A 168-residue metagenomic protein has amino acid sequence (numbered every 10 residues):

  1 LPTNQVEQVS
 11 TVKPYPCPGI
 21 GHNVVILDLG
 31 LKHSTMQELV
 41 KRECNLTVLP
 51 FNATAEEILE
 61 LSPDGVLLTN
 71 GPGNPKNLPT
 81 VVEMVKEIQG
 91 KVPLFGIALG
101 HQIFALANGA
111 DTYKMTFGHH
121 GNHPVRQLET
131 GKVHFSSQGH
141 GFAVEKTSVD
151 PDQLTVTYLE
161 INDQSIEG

Functional and structural regions predicted by a protein language model:
L1-S62, P75: RNA-binding accessory domains that recognize and position tRNA/RNA substrates
Q5, I20-N23, H119-G121, K132 (+2 more regions): A generic structural signal for well-ordered coil/turn residues at beta-strand boundaries that shape enzyme active-site
G21-V25, N45, P93, F135 (+1 more regions): Residues that mark the start of a beta-strand
L27, L49, M115, T157-L159: Hydrophobic residues at beta-strand termini and immediately following loops that shape nucleotide-binding pockets
R42, L61, G90-K91, D152: Structured helix-beta-strand junction loops
I58-L61, I103-A105, T147-P151: Short loop/helix-cap segments at secondary-structure boundaries that form the rim of catalytic
G65, T69-S137, G141-A143: Cysteine-nucleophile active-site neighborhood
K132-G168: Catalytic beta-strand/loop cores that center a nucleophilic Ser/Cys/Thr and support acyl-enzyme chemistry
